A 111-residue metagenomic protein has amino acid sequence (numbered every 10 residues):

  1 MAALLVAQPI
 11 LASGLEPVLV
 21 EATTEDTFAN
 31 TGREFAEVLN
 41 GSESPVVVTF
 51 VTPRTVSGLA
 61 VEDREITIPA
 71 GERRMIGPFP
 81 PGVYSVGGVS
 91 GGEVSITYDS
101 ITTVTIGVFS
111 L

Functional and structural regions predicted by a protein language model:
M1-T27: Transition segment at domain starts
L5-V6, Y84-L111: Terminal connector regions
A29-E34, S90-G92: Short, solvent-exposed loop/turn segments enriched in Ser/Thr/Gly
N30, E37-S42: Asparagine-centered strand-capping/turn motif at beta-strand->loop junctions
E34, S44-T49, T102-G107: Short beta-strand/loop motifs in extracellular/secreted proteins, especially within beta-sandwich accessory domains
F35-V38, V94-I96: Buried hydrophobic-core signal for structured, non-transmembrane domains
E43-L59: Short, surface-exposed beta-strand/strand-loop-strand elements in extracellular ectodomains
S57-G88: Intrinsically disordered, low-complexity Pro/Gly/Ser/Thr-rich segments with frequent PxxP/GP/PP motifs and embedded
